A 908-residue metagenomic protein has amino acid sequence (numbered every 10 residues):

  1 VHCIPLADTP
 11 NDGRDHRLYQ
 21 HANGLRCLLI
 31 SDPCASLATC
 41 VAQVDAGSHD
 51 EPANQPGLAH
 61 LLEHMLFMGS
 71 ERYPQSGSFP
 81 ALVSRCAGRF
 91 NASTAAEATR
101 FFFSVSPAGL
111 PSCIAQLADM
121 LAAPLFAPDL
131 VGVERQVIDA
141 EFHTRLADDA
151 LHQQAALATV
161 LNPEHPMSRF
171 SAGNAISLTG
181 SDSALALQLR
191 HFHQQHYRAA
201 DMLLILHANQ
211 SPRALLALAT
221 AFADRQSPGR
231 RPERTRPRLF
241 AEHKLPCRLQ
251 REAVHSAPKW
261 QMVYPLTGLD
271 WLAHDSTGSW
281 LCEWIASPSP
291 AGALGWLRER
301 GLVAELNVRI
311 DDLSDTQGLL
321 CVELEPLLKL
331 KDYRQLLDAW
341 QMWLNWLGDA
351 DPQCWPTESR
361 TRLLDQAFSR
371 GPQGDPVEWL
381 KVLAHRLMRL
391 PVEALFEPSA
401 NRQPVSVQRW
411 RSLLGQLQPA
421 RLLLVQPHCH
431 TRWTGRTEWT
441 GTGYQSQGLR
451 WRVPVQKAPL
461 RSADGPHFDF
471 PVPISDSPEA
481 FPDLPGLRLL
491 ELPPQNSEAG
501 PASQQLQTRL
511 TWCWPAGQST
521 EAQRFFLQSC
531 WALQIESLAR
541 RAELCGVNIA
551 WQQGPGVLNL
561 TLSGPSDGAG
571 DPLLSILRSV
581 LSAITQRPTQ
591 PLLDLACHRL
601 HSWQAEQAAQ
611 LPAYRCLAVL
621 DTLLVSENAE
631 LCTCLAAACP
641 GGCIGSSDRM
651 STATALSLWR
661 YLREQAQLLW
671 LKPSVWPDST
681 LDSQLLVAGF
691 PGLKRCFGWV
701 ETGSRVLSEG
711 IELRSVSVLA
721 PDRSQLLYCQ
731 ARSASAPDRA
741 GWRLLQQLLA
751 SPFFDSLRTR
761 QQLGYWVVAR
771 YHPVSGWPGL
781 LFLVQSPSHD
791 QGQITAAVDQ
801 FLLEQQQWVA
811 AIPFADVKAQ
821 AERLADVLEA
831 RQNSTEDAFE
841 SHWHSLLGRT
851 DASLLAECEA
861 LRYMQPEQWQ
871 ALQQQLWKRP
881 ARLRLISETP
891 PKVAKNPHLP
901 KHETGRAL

Functional and structural regions predicted by a protein language model:
V1-L37, G465-S503, D648: N- or domain-start disorder-to-order transition segments that initiate the globular core
Q20, P74-R234, W260, E283 (+4 more regions): Charge-rich, well-structured scaffold segments of protease-associated domains
I30-C34, N91-S93, R251-H255, I310-T316 (+4 more regions): Short glycine/proline-enriched loop/turn "hinge" motifs that connect secondary-structure elements and lie
S31-L82, E141, M262, L272-I285 (+4 more regions): Active/ligand-binding-proximal structured segments within catalytic/core domains that scaffold catalytic residues
V41-Q43, R231-L294, V377-P391, H428 (+3 more regions): His/Glu-based metal-binding/catalytic segments typifying zinc-dependent metallopeptidases
V44-S48, L266-G268, P326-L330, W512-A516 (+4 more regions): Beta-strand elements of well-folded, non-transmembrane domains
